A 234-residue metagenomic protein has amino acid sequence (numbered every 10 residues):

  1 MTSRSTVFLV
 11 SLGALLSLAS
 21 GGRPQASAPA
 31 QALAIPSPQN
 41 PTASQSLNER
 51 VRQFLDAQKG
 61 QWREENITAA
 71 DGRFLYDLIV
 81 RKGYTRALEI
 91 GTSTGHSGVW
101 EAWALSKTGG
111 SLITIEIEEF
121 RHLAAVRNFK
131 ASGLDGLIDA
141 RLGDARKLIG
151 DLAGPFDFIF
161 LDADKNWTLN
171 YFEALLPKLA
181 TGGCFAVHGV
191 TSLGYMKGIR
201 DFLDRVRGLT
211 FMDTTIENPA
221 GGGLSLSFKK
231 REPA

Functional and structural regions predicted by a protein language model:
M1-F8: N-terminal export leaders
L9-S17: Bacterial N-terminal signal peptides
L15, G22-F160, K165-A234: A short alpha-helical cap/connector motif
